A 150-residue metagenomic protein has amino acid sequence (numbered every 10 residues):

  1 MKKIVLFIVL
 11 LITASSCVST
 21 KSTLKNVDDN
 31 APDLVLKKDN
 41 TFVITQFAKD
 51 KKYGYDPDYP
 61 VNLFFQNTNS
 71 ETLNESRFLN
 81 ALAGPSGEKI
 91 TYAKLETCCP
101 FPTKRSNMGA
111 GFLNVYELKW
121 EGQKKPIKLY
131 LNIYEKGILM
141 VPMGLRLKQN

Functional and structural regions predicted by a protein language model:
M1-I4: Positively charged n-region of N-terminal signal peptides that target proteins for export
L6-V9: Sec-dependent N-terminal signal peptides
T13-S16: C-terminal motif of bacterial Sec signal peptides marking the signal peptidase cleavage site
V18-K21: Bacterial signal peptide processing site
L24-G111, R146-Q149: Non-catalytic macromolecular-recognition regions in eukaryotic signaling proteins
R105-N150: Short, compact, well-ordered microdomains
